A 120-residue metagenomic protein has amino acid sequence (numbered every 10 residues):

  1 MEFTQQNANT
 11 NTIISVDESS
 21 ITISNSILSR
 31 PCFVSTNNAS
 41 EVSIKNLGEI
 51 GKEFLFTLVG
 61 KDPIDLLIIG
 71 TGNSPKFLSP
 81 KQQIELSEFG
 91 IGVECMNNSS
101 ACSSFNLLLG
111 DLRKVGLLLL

Functional and structural regions predicted by a protein language model:
M1-K52, G110-L119: Non-catalytic interface/targeting segments
V42, P75-L78, S103-S104: Short active-site-adjacent helix-start/loop capping segments
I50-G60: A short, acidic, amphipathic alpha-helical segment used as a generic capping/interface helix at domain edges
L58-E94: Mid-chain, well-packed structural core segment of small domains
T71-S74, N98-S99, L120: Beta-hairpin (beta-strand-turn-beta-strand) motif
G92-C102: A short glycine-rich beta-strand->turn/loop micro-motif centered on a GG-aromatic cluster
C102-D111: Conserved phosphate-binding catalytic cores of ATP/NTP-utilizing and phosphoryl-transfer enzymes
